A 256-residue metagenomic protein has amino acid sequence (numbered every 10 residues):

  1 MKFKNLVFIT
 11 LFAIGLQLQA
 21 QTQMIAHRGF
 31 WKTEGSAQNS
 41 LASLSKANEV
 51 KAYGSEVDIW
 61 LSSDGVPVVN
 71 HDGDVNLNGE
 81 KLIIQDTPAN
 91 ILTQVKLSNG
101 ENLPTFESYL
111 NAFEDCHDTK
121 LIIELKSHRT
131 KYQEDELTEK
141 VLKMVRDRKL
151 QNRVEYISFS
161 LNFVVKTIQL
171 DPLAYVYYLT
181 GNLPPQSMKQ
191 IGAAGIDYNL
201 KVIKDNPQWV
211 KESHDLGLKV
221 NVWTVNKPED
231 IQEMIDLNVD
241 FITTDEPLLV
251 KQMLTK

Functional and structural regions predicted by a protein language model:
M1-Q23: Bacterial Sec-dependent N-terminal signal peptides
A20-K256: Phosphate-group recognition and catalysis centered on beta-loop-alpha active-site segments
